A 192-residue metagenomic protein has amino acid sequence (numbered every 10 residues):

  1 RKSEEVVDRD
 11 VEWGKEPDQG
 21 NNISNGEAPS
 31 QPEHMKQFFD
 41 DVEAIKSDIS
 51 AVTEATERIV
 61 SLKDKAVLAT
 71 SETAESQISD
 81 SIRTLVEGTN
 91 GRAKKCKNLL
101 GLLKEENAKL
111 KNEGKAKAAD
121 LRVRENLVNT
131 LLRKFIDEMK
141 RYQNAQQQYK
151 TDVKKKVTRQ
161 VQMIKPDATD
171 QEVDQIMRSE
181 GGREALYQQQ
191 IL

Functional and structural regions predicted by a protein language model:
R1-K46, S50, E54, V60-L192: Regulatory linker/N-terminal fringe of the SNARE motif in t-SNAREs
